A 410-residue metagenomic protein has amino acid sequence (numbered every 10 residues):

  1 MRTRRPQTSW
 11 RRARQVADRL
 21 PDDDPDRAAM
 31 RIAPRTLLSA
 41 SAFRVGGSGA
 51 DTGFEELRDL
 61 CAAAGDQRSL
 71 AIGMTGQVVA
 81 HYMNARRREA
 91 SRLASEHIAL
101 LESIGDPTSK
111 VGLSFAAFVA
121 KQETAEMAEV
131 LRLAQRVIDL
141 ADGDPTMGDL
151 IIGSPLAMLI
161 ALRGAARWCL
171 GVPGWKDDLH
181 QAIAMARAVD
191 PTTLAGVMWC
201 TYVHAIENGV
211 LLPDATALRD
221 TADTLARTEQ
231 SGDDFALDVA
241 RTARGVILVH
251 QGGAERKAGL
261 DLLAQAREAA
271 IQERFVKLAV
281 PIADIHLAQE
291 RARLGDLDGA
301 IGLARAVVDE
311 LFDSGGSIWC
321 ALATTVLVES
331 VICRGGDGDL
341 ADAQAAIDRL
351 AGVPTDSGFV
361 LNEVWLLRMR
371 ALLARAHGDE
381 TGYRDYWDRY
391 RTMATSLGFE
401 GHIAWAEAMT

Functional and structural regions predicted by a protein language model:
M1-T108, A116-R136, G164-K176, H204-T216 (+5 more regions): Inter-helical turn/loop elements of alpha-helical hairpins
R31, L156, E363: A residue-level signal for beta-strand positions that form part of recognition/binding surfaces within mature
R35, G53, L57-D59, R136-I138 (+2 more regions): Helix-coil-helix junctions within alpha-helical repeat/solenoid scaffolds
D142-P145, V249: Leucine-rich repeat
T146-G153: Acidic, Ser/Thr- and Gly/Pro-rich intrinsically disordered linkers and low-complexity segments that flank or connect
